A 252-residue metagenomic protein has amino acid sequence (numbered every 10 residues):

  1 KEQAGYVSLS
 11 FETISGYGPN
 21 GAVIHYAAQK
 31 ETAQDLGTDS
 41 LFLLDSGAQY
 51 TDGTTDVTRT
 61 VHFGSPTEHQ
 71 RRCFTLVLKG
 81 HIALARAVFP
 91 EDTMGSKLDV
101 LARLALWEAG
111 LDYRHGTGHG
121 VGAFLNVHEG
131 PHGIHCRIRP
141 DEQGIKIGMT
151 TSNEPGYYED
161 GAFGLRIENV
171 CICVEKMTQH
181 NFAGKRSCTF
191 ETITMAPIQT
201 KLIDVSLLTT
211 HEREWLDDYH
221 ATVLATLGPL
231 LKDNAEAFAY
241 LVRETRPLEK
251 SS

Functional and structural regions predicted by a protein language model:
K1-S252: Active-site neighborhoods and metal-handling regions in enzymes and metal-associated proteins
